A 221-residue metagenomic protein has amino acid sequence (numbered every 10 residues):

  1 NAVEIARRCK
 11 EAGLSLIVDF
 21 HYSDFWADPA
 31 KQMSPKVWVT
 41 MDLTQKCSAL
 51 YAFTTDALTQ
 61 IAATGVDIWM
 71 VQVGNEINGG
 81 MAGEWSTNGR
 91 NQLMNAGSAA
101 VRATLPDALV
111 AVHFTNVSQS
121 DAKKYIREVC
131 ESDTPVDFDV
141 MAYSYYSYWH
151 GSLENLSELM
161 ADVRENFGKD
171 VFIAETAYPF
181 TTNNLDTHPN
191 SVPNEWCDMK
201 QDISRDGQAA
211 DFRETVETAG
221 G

Functional and structural regions predicted by a protein language model:
N1-E11, S15: N-terminal carbohydrate-binding/catalytic regions of secreted carbohydrate-active enzymes
D19, V71, M141: Conserved, mostly hydrophobic/aromatic
H21, E76-N78, N116-V117, S144-S147 (+1 more regions): Catalytic metal-binding/acid-base residues of hydrolase active sites
D28-E131, V136-F138, G151-N166: Active-site cleft segment of glycoside hydrolase catalytic domains centered on the general acid/base Glu
S34-T44, T181-R205: A solvent-exposed, charged loop/short amphipathic helix patch at secondary-structure junctions
D107-L109, K124-C197, E217-G220: Glycoside hydrolase catalytic-domain groove-lining segments
Q208-G220: A short, acidic, amphipathic alpha-helical segment used as a generic capping/interface helix at domain edges
